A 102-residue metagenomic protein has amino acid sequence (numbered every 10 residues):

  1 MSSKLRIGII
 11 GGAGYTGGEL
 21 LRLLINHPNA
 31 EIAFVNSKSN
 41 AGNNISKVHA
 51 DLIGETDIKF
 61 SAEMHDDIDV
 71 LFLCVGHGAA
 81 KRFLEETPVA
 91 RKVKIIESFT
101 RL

Functional and structural regions predicted by a protein language model:
M1-L102: N-terminal Rossmann-like NAD(P) cofactor-binding subdomain of oxidoreductases, focused on the glycine-rich
